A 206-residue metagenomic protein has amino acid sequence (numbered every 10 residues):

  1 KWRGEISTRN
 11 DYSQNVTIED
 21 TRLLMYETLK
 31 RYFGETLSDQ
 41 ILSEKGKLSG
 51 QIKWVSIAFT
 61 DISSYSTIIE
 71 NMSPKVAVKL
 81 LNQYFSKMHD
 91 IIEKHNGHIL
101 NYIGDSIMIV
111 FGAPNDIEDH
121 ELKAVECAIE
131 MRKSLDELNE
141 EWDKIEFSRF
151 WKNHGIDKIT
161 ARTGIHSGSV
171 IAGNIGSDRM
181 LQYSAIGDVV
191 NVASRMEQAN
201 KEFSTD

Functional and structural regions predicted by a protein language model:
K1-K53, D136, E141: Regulatory cytosolic signal-relay segments
V16-E19, S66-T67, V78, S194: Charged alpha-helical signal-transmission linkers that cap and connect PAS-family sensory domains
L24, Q40, E44-C127, Y183: Catalytic NTP-binding/metal-coordinating core of nucleotidyl cyclase/transferase enzymes
Q51-W54, K158-T160, R179: Short loop/turn elements that form and flank the Walker-type P-loop nucleotide-binding site in RecA-like NTPase cores
N82-G97, A113-T163, S167, D188-A199: Alpha-helical scaffold within the catalytic cores of cyclic-nucleotide enzymes
V170, A199-D206: Cytosolic regulatory/linker segments at or just downstream of nucleotide-handling modules in signal-transduction
N174-S177: Cytochrome P450 core scaffold surrounding the K-helix E-X-X-R motif and the conserved "meander" helix-loop region
R179-S184, F203-D206: Flexible, glycine/charge-rich interdomain/linker segments that couple and regulate nucleotide signaling catalytic cores
